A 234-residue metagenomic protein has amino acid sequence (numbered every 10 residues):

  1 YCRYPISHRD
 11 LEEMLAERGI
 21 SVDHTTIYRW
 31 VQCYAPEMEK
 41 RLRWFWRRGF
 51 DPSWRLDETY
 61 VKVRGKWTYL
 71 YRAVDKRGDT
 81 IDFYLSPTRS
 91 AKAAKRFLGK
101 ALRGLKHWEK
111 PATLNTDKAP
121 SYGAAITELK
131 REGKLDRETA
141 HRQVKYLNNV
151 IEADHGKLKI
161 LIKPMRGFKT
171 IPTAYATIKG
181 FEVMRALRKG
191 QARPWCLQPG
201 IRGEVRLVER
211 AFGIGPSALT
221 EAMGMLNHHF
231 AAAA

Functional and structural regions predicted by a protein language model:
Y1-K62, K92, R96-A234: Charged, often Cys/His-bearing segments associated with DNA-binding zinc-finger transcription factors
V63-Y69: Short, flexible loop/turn motifs enriched in small residues
L70-V74, D79-R89, F97: A short, conserved beta-strand element enriched in hydrophobic/aromatic residues
